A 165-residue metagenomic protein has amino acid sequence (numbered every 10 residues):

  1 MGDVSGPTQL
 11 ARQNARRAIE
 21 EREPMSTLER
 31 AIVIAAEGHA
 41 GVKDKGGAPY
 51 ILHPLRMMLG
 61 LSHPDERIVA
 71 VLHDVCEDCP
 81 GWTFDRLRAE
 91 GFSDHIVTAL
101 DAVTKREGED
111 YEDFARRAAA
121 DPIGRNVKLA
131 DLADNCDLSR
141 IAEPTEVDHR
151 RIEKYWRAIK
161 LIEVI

Functional and structural regions predicted by a protein language model:
P7-I165: Active-site helical microenvironments for divalent-metal-assisted chemistry
